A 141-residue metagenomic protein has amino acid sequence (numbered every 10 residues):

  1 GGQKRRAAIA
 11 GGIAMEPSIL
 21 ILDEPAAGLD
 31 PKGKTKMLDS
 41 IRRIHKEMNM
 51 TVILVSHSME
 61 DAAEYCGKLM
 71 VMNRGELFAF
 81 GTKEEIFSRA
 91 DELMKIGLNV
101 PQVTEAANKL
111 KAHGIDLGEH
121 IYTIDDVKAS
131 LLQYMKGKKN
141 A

Functional and structural regions predicted by a protein language model:
A14-S18: A short, proline-enriched helix->beta-strand linker immediately N-terminal to the Walker B motif in ABC-type P-loop
L20-D23: Catalytic Walker B motif of ABC-type/P-loop ATPase nucleotide-binding domains
P31-G33: Helix N-cap at the start of a conserved alpha-helix in ABC-type nucleotide-binding domains
S56-H57: H-loop/switch region of ABC-family ATPase nucleotide-binding domains
A62-E64: A short, surface-exposed alpha-helical micro-motif characterized by mixed small hydrophobic and charged/polar residues
R74-G75: Conserved ABC ATPase "signature" C-loop
F80-G81: ABC ATPase "signature
